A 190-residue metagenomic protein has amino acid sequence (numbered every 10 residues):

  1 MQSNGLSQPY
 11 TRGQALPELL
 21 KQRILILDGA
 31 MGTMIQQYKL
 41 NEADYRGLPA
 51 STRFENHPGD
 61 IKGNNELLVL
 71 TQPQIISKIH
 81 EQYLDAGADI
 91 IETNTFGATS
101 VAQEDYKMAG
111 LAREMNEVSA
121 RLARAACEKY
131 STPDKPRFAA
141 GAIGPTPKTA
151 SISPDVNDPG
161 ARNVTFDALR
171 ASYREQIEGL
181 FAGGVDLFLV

Functional and structural regions predicted by a protein language model:
M1-V190: Domain-level signal for soluble alpha/beta catalytic cores
